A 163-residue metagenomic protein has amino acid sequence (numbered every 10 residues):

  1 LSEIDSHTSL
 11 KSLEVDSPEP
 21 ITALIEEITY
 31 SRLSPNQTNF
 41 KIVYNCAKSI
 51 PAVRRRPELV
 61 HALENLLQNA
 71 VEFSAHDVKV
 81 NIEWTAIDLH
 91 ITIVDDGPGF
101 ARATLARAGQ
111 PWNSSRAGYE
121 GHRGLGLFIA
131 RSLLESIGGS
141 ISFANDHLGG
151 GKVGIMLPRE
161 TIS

Functional and structural regions predicted by a protein language model:
L1-N45: Conserved DHp (HisKA) dimerization/phosphotransfer helix of two-component histidine kinases, i.e., the long coiled-coil
H61-N65, N69: Conserved polar catalytic motif of the HATPase_c/GHKL fold
D77-I87: Short beta-strand/loop element within the Bergerat-fold HATPase_c
D95: Acidic ATP/Mg2+-coordinating residue in the GHKL
F100-N113: Short conserved segment of the HATPase_c
Y119-R131: Glycine-rich phosphate-binding loop
